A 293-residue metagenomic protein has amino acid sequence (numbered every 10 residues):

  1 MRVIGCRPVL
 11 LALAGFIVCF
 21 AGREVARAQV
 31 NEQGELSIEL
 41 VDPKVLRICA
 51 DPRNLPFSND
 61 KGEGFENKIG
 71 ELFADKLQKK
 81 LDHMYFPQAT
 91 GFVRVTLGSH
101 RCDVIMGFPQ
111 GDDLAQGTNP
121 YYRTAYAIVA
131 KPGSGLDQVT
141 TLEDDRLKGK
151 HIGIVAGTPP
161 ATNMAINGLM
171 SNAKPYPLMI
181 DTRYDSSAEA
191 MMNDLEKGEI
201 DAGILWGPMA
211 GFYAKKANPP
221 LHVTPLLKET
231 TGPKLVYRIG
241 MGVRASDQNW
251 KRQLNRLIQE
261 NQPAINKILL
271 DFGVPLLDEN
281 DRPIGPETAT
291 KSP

Functional and structural regions predicted by a protein language model:
L11-F20: Bacterial N-terminal signal peptides
Q29-N31, P159-I180, H222, N255-P293: Ligand-binding clefts/hinges and TM-proximal coupling segments of bilobed small-molecule sensing domains
V30-D113, T182-D185, D271-F272: Extracytoplasmic small-molecule ligand-binding "clamshell" domains of the periplasmic binding protein/Venus flytrap
V30-N31, G64-K76, G133-L136, T140-P159 (+1 more regions): Extended ligand-binding regions for polar small-molecule ligands
D51-P52, R123-G135, K215-I258, F272-P293: Periplasmic-binding protein-like
P52-P56, D60-D75, I128-S187, P208-M209: Bilobed "Venus flytrap"/periplasmic-binding protein-like clamshell domains and structurally analogous long
E71, D75, K80-R146, G157 (+2 more regions): Acidic, polar ligand-binding/catalytic clefts
R101-G107, D201-W206, G211: Paired acidic/hydrophobic, glycine-rich loop segments that form the ligand-binding mouth/hinge of periplasmic-binding
